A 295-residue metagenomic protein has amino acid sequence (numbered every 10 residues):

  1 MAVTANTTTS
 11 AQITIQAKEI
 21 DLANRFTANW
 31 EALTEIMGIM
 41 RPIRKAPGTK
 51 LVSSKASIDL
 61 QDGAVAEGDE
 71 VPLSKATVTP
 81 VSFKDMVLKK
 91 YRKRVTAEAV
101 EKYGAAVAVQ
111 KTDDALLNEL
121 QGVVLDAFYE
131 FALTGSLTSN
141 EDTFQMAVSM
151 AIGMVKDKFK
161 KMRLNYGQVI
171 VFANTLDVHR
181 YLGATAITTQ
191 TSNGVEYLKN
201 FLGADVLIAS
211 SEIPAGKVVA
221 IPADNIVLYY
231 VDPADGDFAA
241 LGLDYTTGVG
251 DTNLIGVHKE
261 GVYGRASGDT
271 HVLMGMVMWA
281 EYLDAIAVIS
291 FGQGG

Functional and structural regions predicted by a protein language model:
M1-I15: Cleavable N-terminal export/targeting peptides
A2-A5, G135, S139, F291-G295: Short acidic DE-rich linear segments
T8, Q12, V81-K89, M278-G294: Protein-protein interaction and targeting regions used for scaffolding, dimerization, and localization
I15-K89: Assembly/oligomerization interface modules of large self-assembling protein complexes
A17, D21-N24, E31, V107 (+5 more regions): Alpha-helix boundary/N-cap detector
I43-K50, S192-G295: Sequence/fold signature of self-assembling virion shell proteins
V78-E141, A266-M276, A280: Long, contiguous amphipathic alpha-helices that act as assembly "spine/axial" helices in icosahedral shell and virion
S136-V206: Extended, solvent-exposed, turn-rich assembly/linker loops in the middle of proteins
